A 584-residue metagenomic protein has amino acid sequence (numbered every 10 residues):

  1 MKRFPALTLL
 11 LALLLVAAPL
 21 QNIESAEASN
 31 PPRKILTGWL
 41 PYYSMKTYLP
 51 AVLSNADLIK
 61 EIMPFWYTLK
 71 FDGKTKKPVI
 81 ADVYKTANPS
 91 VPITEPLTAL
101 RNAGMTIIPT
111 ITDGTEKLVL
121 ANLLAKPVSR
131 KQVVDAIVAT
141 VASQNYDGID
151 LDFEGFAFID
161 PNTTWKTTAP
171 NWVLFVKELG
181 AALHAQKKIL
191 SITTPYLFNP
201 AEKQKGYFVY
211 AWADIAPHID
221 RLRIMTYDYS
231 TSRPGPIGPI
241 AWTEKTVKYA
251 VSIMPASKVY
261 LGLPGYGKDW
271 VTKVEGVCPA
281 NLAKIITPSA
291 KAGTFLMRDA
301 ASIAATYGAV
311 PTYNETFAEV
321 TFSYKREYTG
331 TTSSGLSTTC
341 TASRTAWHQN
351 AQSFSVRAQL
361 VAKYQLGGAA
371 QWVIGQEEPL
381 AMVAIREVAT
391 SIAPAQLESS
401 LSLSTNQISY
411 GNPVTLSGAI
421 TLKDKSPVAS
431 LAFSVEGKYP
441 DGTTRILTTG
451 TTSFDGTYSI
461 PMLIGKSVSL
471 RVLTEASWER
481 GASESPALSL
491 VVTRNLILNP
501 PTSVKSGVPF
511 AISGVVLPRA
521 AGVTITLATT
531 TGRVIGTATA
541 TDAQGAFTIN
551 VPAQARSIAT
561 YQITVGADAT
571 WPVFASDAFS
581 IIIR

Functional and structural regions predicted by a protein language model:
S29-A139: Glycan-recognition patch characteristic of GH18 chitinases/ENGases and related GlcNAc/peptidoglycan-binding proteins
I62, L151, L222, L261 (+2 more regions): Conserved, mostly hydrophobic/aromatic
K74-V91, A157-I303: Substrate-binding surface in catalytic domains of secreted glycosidases
G265-Q359, V388-I392: Glycan-binding loop/region signatures in secreted carbohydrate-active enzymes
K284, S391-D424, S489-R519: Beta-strand-rich domain onsets/edges
L422-R445, P518-V534: Short flexible loop/turn segments that cap and initiate beta-strands
G456-I460, G545-I549: Short strand-edge motifs at loop-to-beta-strand transitions and within beta-strands of extracellular beta-rich domains
I464-S485, S557-A575: Enriched for extracellular/lumenal, surface-exposed ectodomains of secreted and cell-surface proteins
